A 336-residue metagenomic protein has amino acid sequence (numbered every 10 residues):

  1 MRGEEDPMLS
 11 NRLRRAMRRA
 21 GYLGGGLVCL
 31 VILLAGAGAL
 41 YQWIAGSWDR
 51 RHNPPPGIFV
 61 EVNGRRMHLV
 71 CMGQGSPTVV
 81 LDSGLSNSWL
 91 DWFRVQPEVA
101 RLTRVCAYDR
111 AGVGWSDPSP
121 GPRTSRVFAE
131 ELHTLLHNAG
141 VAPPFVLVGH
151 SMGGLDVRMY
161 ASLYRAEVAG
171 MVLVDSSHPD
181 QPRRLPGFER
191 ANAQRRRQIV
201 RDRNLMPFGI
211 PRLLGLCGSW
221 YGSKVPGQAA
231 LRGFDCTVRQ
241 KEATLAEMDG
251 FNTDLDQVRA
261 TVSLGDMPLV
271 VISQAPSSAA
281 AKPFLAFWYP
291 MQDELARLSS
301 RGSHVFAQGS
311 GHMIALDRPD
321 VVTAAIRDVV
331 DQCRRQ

Functional and structural regions predicted by a protein language model:
R2-P77, R101-T103, A142, G222 (+2 more regions): Alpha/beta-hydrolase fold catalytic core
R65, V70-W115: Conserved HGGG/HGGXW glycine-rich cap/lid loop of the alpha/beta-hydrolase fold
V70-M72, A107-V148: Active-site loop/oxyanion-hole signature of alpha/beta-hydrolase fold enzymes
V80-G84, H150, D175: The conserved beta1-alpha1 loop
R110-V113, P118, S176, Q274 (+1 more regions): Active-site loop/turn elements of alpha/beta-hydrolase fold enzymes, especially the short glycine-/histidine-rich
S125, Y164-R297, G302, F306: Flexible "cap/lid" subdomain of the alpha/beta-hydrolase fold that forms the substrate-access gate
G149-G153, V157: Gly/Ala-rich beta-loop-alpha elbow adjacent to hydrolase catalytic centers
S300-Q336: Catalytic active-site module of serine/aspartate enzymes centered on a nucleophile-bearing elbow/loop
